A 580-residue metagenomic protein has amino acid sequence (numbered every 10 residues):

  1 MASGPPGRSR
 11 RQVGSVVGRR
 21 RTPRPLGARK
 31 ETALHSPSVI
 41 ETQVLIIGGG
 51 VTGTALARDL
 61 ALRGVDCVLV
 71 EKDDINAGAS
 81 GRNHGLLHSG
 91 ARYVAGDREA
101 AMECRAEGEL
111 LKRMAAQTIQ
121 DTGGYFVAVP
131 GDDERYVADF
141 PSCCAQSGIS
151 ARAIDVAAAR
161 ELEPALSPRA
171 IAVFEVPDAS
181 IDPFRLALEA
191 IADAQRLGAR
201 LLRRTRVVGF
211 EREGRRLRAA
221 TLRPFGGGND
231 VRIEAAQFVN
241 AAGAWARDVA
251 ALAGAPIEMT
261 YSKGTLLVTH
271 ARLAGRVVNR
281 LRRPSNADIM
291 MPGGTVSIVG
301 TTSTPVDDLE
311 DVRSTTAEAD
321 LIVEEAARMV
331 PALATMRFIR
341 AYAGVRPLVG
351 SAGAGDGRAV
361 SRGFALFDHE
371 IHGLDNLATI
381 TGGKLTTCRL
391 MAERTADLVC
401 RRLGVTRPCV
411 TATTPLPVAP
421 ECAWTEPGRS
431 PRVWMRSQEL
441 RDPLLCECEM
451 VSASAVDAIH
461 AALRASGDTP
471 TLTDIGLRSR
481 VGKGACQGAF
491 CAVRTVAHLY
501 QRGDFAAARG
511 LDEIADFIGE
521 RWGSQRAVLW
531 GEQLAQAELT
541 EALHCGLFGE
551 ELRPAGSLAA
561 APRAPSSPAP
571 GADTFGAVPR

Functional and structural regions predicted by a protein language model:
P37-T52: Beta1/beta-strand and adjacent pyrophosphate-binding region of the FAD-binding site in flavoprotein oxidoreductases
I40-T42, G228-Q237: Core beta-strand elements of the Rossmann-like FAD/NAD(P) dinucleotide-binding domain in flavoenzyme oxidoreductases
A61-G81: Glycine-rich FAD pyrophosphate-binding loop
H84-L162: Dinucleotide-binding Rossmann-like beta1-alpha1 core, especially the glycine-rich loop that anchors the ADP
V127-R203, G209-R216, T221, G294 (+2 more regions): Flavin (FAD/FMN) cofactor-binding and adjacent substrate-gating region of FAD-dependent oxidoreductase domains
P183, D193, E258-T265, R272-L273 (+5 more regions): C-terminal catalytic lobe of FAD-dependent flavoproteins
N240-G254: Flavin (primarily FAD) binding-site architecture
L398-G404, T425, P431-R580: Rossmann-like nucleotide/phosphate-binding core characteristic of flavoprotein oxidoreductases
